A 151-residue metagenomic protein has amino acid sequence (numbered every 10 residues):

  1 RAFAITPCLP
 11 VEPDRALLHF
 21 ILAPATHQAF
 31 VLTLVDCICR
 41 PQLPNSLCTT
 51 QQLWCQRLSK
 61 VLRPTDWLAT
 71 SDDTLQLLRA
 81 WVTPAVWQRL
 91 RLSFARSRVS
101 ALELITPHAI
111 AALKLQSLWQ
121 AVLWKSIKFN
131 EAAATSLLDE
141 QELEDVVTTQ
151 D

Functional and structural regions predicted by a protein language model:
R1-D151: General marker for long, soluble alpha-helical cores
